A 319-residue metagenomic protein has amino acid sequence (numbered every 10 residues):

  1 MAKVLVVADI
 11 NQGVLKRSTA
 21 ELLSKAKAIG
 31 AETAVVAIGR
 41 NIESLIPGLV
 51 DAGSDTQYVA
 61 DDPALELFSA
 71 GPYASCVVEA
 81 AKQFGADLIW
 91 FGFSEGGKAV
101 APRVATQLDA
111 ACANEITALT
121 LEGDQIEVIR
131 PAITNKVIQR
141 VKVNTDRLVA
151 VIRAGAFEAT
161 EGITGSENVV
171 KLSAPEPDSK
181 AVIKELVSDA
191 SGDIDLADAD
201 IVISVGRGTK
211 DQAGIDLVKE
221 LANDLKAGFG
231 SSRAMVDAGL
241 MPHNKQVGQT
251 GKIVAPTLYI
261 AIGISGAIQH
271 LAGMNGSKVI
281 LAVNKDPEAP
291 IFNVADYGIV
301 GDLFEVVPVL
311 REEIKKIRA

Functional and structural regions predicted by a protein language model:
M1-A319: N-terminal glycine-rich FAD/FM-binding segment characteristic of electron-transfer flavoproteins
